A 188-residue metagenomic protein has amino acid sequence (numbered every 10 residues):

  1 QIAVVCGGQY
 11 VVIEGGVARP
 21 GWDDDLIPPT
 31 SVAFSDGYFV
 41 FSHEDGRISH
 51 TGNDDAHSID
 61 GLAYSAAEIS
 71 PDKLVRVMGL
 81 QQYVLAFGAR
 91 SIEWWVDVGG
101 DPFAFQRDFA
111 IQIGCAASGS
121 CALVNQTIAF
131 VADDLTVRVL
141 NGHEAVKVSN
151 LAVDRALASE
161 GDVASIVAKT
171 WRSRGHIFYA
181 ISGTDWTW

Functional and structural regions predicted by a protein language model:
Q1-I2, G8-Q9, G16-D25, V32-Y38 (+1 more regions): Beta-sheet-dominated scaffold domains
H43-I59, W94-G100: Blade/loop signatures of beta-propeller domains
A63: Catalytic phosphate/metal-binding cores of nucleic-acid and nucleotide-processing enzymes, i.e., regions that mediate
A66-A67: Helix-loop-helix junctions within predominantly alpha-helical proteins
